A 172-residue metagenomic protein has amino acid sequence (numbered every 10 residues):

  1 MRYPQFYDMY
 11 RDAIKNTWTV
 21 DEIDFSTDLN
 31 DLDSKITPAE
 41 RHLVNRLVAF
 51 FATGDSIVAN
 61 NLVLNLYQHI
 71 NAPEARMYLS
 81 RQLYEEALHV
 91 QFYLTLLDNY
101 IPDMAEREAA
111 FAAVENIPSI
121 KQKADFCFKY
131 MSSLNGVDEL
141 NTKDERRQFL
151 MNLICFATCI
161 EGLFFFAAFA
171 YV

Functional and structural regions predicted by a protein language model:
M1-V172: Non-heme di-metal
